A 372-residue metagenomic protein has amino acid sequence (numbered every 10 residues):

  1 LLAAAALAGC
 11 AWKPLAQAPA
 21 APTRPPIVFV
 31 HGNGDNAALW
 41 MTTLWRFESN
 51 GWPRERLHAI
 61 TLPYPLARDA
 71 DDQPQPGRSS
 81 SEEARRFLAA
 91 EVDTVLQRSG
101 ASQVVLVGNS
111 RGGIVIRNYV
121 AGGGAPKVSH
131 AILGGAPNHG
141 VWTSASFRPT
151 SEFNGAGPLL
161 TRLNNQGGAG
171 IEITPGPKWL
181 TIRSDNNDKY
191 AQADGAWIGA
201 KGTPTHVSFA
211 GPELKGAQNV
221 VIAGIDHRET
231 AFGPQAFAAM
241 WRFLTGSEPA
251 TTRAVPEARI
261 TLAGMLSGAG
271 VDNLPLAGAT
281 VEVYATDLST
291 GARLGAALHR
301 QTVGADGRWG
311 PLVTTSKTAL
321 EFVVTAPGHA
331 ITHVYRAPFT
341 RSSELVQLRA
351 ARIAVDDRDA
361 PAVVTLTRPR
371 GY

Functional and structural regions predicted by a protein language model:
L1-G9: Bacterial N-terminal signal peptides
L2, A16, S184-D188, L274: Intrinsically disordered, low-complexity serine/threonine-rich segments
A4, D35, A231: Alpha-helical and His/Cys-centered functional microenvironments
C10-V107, R111-S146, T245-I260, S267-Y372: N-terminal non-catalytic accessory region
A38, D72-G77, S81-D93, Q97-S102 (+1 more regions): Helical cap/lid subdomain of alpha/beta-hydrolase-fold lipid enzymes that gates access to the catalytic pocket
